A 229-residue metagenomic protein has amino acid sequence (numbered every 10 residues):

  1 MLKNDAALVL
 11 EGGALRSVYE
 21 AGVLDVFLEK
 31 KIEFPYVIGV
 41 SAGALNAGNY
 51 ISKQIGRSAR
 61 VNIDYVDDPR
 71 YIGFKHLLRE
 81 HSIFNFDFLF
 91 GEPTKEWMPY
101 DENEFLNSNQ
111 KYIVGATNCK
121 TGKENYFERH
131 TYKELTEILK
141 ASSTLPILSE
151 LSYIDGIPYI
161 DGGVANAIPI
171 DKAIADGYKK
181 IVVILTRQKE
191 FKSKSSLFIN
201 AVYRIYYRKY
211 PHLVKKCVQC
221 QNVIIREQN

Functional and structural regions predicted by a protein language model:
M1-V40, G48-N229: Patatin-like phospholipase
